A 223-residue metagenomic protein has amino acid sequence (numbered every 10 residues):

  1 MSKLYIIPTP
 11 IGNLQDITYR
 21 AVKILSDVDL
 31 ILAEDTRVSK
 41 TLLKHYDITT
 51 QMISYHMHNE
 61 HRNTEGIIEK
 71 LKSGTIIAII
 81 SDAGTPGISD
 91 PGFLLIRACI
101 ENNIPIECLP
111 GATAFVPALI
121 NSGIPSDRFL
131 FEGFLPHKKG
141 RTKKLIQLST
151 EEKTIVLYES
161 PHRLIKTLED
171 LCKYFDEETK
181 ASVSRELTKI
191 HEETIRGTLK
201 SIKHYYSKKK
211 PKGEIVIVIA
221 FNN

Functional and structural regions predicted by a protein language model:
M1-M57: Glycine-rich, flexible N-terminal cofactor/catalytic loop recognition
K3-I7, G74-S81, F129, K153-L157 (+1 more regions): Generic beta-sheet signal
L25-I31, I104-I106, T154-I155: Short active-site oxyanion
S54-H61, F134-K138: Conserved helicase motor
H56, T64-T113: Glycine/small-residue-rich loop that forms an oxyanion/phosphate-binding "nest" at active or ligand-binding sites
T75, T154, Y158-N223: A contiguous loop/helix-start segment that scaffolds small-molecule binding in enzyme catalytic cores
L94-E151: Class I SAM-dependent methyltransferase SAM-binding "motif I" and its flanking Rossmann-like core
